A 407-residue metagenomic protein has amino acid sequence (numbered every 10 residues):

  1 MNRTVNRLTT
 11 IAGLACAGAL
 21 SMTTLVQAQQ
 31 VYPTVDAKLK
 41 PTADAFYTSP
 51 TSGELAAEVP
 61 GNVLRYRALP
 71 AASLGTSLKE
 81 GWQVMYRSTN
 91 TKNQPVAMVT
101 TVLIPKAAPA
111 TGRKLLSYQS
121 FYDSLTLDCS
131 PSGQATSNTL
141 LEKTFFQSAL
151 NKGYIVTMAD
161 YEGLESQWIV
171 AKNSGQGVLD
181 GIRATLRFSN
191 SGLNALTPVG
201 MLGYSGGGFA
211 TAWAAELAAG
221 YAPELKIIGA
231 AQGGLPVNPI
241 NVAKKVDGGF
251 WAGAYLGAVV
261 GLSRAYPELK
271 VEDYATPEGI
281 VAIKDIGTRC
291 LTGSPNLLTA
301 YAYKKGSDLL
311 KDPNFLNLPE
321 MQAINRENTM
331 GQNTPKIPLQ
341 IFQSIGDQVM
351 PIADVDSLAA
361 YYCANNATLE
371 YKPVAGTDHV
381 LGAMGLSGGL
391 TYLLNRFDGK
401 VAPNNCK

Functional and structural regions predicted by a protein language model:
A28-P109, C363: Catalytic-loop region of hydrolases
T34-E54, L235-Q332: Accessory cap/linker subdomain of secreted extracellular hydrolases
T101, T111-S124, A230: Short beta-strand element of the alpha/beta-hydrolase
W168-N190: Alpha/beta-hydrolase active-site loop
R183-G253: Primarily recognizes the serine-hydrolase "nucleophile elbow" in alpha/beta-hydrolase and SGNH/GDSL folds
P335, Q340-D347: Short beta-strand/loop motif that positions the catalytic acidic residue of the alpha/beta-hydrolase fold
G346, A367-G388, Y392: Histidine-bearing beta->alpha loop at or near hydrolase active sites
Q348-D354: Conserved alpha/beta-hydrolase "acid-adjacent" motif
